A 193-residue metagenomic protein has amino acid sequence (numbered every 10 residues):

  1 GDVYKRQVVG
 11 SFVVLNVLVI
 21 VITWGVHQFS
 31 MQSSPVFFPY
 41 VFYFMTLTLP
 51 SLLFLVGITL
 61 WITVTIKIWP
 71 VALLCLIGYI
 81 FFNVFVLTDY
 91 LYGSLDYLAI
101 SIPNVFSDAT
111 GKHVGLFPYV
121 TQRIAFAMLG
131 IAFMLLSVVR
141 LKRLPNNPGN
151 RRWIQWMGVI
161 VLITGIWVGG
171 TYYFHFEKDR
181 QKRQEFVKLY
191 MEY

Functional and structural regions predicted by a protein language model:
V3-Y4: Short, small-residue-biased leader/transition segments that mark boundaries at the very start of proteins
V8-I68, S101-Y119: Secretory targeting signals
I20, I77-I80, G130-M134, V159-G170: Hydrophobic core of alpha-helical transmembrane segments in multi-pass integral membrane proteins
T63-W69, L141-R151: Membrane-interface helix-boundary motifs at transmembrane edges
W69-N83, I154-I160: Central hydrophobic cores of alpha-helical transmembrane segments in multi-pass integral membrane proteins
F81-R143: Membrane-embedded alpha-helical segments of integral membrane proteins
N146-F176: Internal/C-terminal transmembrane anchor helices
V168-Y193: Membrane-interface segments at or immediately adjacent to transmembrane helices that form the boundary between
